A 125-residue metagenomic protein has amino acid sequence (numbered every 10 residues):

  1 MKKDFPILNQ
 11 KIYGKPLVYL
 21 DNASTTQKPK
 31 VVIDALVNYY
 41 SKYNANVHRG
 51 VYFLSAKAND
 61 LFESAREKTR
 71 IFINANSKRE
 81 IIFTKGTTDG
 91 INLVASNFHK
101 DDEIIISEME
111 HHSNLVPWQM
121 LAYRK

Functional and structural regions predicted by a protein language model:
M1-K125: Pyridoxal 5′-phosphate
